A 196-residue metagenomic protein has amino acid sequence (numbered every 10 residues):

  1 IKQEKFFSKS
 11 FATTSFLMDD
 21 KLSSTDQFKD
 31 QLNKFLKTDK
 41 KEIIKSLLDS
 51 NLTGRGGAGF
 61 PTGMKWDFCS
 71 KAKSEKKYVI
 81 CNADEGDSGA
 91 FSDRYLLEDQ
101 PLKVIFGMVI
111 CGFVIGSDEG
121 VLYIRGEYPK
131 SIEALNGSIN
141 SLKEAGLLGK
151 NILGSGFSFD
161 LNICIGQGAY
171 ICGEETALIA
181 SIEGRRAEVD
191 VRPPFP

Functional and structural regions predicted by a protein language model:
I1-P196: Feature of Fe-S/electron-transfer and energy-metabolism proteins that preferentially highlights extended coupling
